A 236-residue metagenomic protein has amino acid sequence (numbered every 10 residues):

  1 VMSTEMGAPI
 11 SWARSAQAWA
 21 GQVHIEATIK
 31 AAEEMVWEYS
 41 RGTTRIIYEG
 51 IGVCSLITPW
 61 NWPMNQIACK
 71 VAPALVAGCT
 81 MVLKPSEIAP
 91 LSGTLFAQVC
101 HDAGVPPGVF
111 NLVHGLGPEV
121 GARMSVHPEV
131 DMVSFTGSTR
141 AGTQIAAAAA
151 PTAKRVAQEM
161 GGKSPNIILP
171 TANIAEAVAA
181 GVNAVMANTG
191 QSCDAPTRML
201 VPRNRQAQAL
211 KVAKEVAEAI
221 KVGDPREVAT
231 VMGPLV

Functional and structural regions predicted by a protein language model:
V1-T4, A175: Short, structured beta/alpha segment
S3-P9, Y39-T43, G161, E227-M232: Short linear capping/connector segments at secondary-structure termini
G7-M35: Long amphipathic alpha-helix in the N-terminal Rossmann-like dinucleotide-binding domain of NAD(P)-dependent
S15-W19, V23, P118, T230 (+1 more regions): An alpha-helix initiation/capping motif
W37-E176, A207: Rossmann-like NAD(P) dinucleotide-binding subdomain of oxidoreductase/dehydrogenase enzymes
M132, R140-V236: ALDH superfamily catalytic-core signature
